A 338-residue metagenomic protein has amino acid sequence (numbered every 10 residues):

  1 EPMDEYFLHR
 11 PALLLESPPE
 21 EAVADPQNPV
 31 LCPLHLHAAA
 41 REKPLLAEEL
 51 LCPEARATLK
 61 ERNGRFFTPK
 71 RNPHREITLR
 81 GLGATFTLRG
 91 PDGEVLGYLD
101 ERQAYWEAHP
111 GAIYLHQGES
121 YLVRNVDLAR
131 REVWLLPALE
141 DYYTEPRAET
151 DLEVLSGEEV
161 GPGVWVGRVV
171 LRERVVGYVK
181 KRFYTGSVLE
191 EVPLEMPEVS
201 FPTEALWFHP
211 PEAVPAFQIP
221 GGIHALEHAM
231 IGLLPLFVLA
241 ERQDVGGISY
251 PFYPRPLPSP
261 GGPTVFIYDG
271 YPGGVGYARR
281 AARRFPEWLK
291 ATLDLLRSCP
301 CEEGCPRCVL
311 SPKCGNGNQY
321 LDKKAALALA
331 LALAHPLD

Functional and structural regions predicted by a protein language model:
E1-E21: Conserved segment of the helicase C-terminal RecA-like domain
D4, P29-L34: Amphipathic alpha-helical transducer elements in NTP-driven molecular machines
E20-N28: A short glycine-threonine-serine/GTX helix/turn-capping micro-motif
E21, A40, L46-A108, A112-G118 (+1 more regions): Extended, highly charged accessory segments
